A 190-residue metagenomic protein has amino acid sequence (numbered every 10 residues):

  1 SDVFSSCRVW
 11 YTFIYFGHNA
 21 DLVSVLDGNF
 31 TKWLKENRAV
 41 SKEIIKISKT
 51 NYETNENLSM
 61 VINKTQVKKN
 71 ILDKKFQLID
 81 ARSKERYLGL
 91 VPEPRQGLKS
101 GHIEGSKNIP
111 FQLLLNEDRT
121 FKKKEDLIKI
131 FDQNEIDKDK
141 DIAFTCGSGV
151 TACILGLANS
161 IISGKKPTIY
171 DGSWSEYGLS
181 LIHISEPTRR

Functional and structural regions predicted by a protein language model:
S1-T65, N70, T151-S173: Thiolate-centered catalytic microenvironments shared by cysteine-dependent enzyme domains
F13, S106, G149, Y177: Terminal peptide-recognition signature
A39-Y52, K123-N134, S185: A polyampholytic, Gly/Pro-enriched intrinsically disordered region
N63, K68-N134, K138, L179: Positively charged, proline/Ser/Thr-rich regional signature most characteristic of the Rhodanese/CDC25-like
R82, S173, T188: Anionic group-transfer/hydrolysis microenvironments
N134, K140, I161-G164: Active-site signature of cysteine proteases
I142-I154: A phosphate-binding catalytic loop at a beta-strand-loop-alpha-helix junction that coordinates phosphoryl groups
I182-T188: Conserved small/polar residues in nucleotide/adenosyl-binding loops
